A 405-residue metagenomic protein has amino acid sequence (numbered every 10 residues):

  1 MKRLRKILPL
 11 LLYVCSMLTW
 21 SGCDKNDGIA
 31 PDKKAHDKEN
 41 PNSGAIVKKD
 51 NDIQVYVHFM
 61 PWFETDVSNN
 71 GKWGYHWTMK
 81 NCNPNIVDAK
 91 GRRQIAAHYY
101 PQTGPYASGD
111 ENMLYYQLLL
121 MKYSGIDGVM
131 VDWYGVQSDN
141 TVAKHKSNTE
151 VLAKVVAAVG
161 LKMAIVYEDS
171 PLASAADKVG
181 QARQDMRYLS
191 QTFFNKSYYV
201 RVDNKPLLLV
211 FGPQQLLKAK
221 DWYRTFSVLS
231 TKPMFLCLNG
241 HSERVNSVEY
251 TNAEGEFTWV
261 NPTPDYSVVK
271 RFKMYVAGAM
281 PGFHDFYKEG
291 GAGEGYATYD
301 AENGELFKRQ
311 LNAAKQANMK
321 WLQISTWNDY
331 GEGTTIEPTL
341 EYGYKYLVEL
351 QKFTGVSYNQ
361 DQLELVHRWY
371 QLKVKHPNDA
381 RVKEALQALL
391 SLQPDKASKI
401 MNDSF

Functional and structural regions predicted by a protein language model:
M1-P9: Bacterial N-terminal signal peptides that target proteins for export
P9-M17: Hydrophobic helical h-region of N-terminal Sec-dependent signal peptides in bacterial secretory/periplasmic proteins
T19-G22: C-terminal motif of bacterial Sec signal peptides marking the signal peptidase cleavage site
D24-N26: Bacterial signal peptide processing site
D32-F405: Glycan-processing catalytic domains of CAZymes
